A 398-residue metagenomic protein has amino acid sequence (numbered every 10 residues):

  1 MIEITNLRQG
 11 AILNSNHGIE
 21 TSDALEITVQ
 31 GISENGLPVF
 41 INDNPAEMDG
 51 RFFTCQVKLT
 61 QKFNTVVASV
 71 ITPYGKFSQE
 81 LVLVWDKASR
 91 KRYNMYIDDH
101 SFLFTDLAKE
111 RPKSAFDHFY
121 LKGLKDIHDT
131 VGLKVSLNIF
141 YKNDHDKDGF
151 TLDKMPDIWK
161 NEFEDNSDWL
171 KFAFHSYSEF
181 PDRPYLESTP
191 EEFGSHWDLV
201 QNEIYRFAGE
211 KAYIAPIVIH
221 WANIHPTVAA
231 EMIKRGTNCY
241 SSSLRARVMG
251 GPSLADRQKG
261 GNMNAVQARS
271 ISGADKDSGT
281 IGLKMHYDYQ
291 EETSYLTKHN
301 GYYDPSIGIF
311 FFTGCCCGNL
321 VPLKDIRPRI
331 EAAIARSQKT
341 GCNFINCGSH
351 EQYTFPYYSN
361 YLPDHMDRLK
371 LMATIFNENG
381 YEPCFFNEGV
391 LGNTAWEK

Functional and structural regions predicted by a protein language model:
M1-M48, Q56-Y93, I217: Low-complexity, disordered linker/stalk regions enriched in Pro/Thr/Ser/Gly
E80-E162, Y213, C347: Active-site beta->alpha N-cap acidic-glycine motif
V82-S89, A335-K339, K398: Short boundary motifs at domain starts and secondary-structure transition points
T105-K113, Y120-L124, H128-D129, L133-N138 (+7 more regions): Long, contiguous interaction/targeting segments characteristic of exported/extracellular or secretory-pathway proteins
R111-L124, G149-K160, P190-E203, L323-A333 (+1 more regions): Well-ordered, non-membrane alpha-helical segments in soluble/globular domains
K134-H225, R247-P252, C342, N346-F355: Metal-dependent polysaccharide deacetylase catalytic core of the NodB/CE4 family, i.e., the active-site-bearing domain
K147-F150, G209-A212, W221-N343: Active-site-adjacent pocket scaffolds in enzyme catalytic domains
Y240-L244, G341-K398: C-terminal domain-boundary segment and adjacent tail
